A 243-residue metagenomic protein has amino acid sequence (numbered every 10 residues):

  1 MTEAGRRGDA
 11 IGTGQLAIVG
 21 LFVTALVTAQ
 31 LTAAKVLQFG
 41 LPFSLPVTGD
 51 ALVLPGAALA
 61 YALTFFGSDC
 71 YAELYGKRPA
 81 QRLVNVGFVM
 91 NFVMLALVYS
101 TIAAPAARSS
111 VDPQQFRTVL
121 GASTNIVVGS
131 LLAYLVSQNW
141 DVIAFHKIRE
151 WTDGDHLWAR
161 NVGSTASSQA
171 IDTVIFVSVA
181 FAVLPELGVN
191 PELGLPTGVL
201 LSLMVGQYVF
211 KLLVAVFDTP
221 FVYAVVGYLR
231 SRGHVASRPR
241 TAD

Functional and structural regions predicted by a protein language model:
M1-G20, L229-D243: Haloarchaeal acidic low-complexity proteome signature biased toward cell-envelope/secretome components but also
T2-R6, F66-R78, V222: C-terminal ends of transmembrane helices
G8-G20, A72-G87: Alpha-helical transmembrane segments and their helix-start/interface "positive-inside/aromatic belt" motifs in integral
V23-F39: Alpha-helical transmembrane segments of multi-pass membrane proteins
V27, L31, D69-C70, A96 (+1 more regions): Alpha-helical transmembrane segments of multipass membrane proteins
K35-V47, V53-L54, A104: Interfacial/capping segments of alpha-helical transmembrane domains
L52-L63: Structural signature of hydrophobic alpha-helical transmembrane segments
Q81-L83, G87-M94, S100-S137, K147-I148 (+4 more regions): Membrane-embedded alpha-helical bundles of multi-pass transporters/translocases, especially carrier/permease families
